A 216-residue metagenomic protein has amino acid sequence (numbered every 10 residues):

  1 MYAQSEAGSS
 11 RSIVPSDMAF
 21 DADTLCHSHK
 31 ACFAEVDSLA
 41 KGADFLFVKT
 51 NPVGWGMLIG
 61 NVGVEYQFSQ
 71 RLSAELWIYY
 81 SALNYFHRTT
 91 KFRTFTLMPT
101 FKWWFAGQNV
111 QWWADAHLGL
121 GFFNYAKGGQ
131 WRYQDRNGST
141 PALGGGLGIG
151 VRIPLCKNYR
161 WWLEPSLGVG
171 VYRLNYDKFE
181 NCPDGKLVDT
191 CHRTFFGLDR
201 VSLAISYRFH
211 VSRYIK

Functional and structural regions predicted by a protein language model:
Y2-D44, V211-K216: Sec-dependent signal peptide cleavage junction
T24, F195-K216: Outer-membrane beta-barrel "beta-signal"
A40-P52, A116, D199: Transmembrane beta-strand segments of Gram-negative outer membrane beta-barrel proteins
D44, G56-G60, K91-L97, V110 (+2 more regions): Residues that define the transmembrane beta-barrel architecture of outer-membrane proteins
D44-F47, A82-N84, Q130-Q134, D184-T190: Extracytoplasmic loops and strand-loop junctions of Gram-negative outer membrane beta-barrel proteins
V53-W55, Y79-S81, H117-G121, S166-Y172 (+1 more regions): Outer-membrane beta-barrel pore domains and translocons
Y66-E164: Gram-negative (and chloroplast) outer-membrane scaffold detector with strong preference for beta-barrel transmembrane
V171-E180: C-terminal beta-signal and adjacent terminal beta-strands/loops of Gram-negative outer-membrane beta-barrel proteins
